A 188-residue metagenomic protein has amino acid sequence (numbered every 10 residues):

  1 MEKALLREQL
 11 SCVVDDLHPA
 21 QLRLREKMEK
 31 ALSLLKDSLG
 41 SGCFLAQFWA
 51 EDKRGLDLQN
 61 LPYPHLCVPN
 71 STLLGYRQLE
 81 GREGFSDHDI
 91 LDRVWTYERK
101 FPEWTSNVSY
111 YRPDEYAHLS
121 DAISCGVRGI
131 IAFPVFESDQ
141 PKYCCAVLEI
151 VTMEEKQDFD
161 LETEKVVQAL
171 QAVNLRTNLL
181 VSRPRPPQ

Functional and structural regions predicted by a protein language model:
M1-H88, M153, L161-Q188: Intrinsically disordered, low-complexity terminal regulatory regions
C43-L45, I130, V147: Extracellular structured ligand-interaction cores
D57-R128: Regulatory sensory and allosteric helical modules in signal-transduction proteins and certain transcription factors
G75-Q78, F101-N107, F133, L148-E149 (+1 more regions): Eukaryotic complex-assembly/interaction regions
R128-E137: A short, aliphatic-rich beta-strand micro-motif
P134, F159-D160: Non-catalytic extracellular/lumenal binding modules and the flexible linkers that connect them in large secreted
E137-S138, A146-Q157: Short beta-strand-to-loop transition segments that serve as allosteric relay/switch motifs in sensory/regulatory domains
